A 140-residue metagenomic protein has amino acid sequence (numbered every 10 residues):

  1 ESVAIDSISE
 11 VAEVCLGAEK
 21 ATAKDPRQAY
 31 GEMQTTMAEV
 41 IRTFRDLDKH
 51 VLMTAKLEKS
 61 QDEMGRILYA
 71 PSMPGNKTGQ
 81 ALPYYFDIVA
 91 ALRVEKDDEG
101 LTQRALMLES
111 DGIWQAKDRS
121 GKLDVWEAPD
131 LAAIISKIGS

Functional and structural regions predicted by a protein language model:
E1-S2, D130-S140: Basic, amphipathic N-terminal segments that precede the first structured/catalytic domain
S2-A81: P-loop NTPase motor core
Y30-M33, G79-L82, R119-K122, I134-I138: Short, surface-exposed, polar/charged, turn-prone segments marking secondary-structure boundaries
V51-A128: Phosphate-binding/switch region of NTP-binding enzymes
